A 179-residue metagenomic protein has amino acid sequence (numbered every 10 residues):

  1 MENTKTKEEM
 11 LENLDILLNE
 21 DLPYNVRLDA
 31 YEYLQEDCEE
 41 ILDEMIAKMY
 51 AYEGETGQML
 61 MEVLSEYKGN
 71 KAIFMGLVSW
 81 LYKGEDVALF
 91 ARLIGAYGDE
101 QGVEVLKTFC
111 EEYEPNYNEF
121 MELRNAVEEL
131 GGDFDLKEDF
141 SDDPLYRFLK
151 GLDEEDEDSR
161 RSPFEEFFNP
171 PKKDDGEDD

Functional and structural regions predicted by a protein language model:
M1-E8, E12-V26, E40-D179: Long, helix-rich interaction regions
